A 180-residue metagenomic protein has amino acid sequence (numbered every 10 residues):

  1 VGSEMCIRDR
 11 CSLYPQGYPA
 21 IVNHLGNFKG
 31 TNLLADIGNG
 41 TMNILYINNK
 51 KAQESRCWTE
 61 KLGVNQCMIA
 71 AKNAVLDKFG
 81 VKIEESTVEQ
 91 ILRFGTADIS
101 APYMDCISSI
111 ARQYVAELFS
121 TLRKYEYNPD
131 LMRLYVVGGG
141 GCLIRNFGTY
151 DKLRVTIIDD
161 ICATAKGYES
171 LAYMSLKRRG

Functional and structural regions predicted by a protein language model:
V1-I7: Short, small-residue-biased leader/transition segments that mark boundaries at the very start of proteins
D9-P15, P19-G30, C67-N73, V81-G180: Helical "lid/coupling" subdomains associated with nucleotide-phosphate turnover
L25-Q53, A71: Gly/Thr-rich phosphate-binding beta-strand-loop-beta motif of the actin/hexokinase/Hsp70
L34, T59, L134-Y135: Short glycine- and Lys/Arg-enriched binding-loop motifs that mark or flank ligand-binding interfaces
G38, W58-V64, D159-A165: Short, acidic/turn-prone active-site loops that include or flank metal/cofactor- and phosphate-binding residues
G38-N43, K61, G138-L143: Gly/Ser/Thr-rich loops at beta-strand to alpha-helix junctions that form or flank small-molecule/cofactor-binding
K50-D77: Short glycine-rich, Thr/Ser-proximal phosphate-binding strand/loop in the N-terminal lobe of ATP-dependent enzymes
